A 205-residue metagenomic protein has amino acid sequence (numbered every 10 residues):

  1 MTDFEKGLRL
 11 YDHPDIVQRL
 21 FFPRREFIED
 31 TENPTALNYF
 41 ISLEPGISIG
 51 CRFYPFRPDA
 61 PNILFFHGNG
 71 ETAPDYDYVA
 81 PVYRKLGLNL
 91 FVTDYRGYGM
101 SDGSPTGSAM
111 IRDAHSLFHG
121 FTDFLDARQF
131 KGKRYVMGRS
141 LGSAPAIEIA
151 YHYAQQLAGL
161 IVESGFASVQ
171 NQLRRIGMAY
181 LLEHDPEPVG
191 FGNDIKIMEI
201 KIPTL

Functional and structural regions predicted by a protein language model:
M1-S42, R52: An N-terminal hydrophobic leader/cap segment in hydrolases
A60-G68: Short beta-strand element of the alpha/beta-hydrolase
N69-V82: The serine-hydrolase catalytic nucleophile loop
Y83-D102: Conserved alpha/beta-hydrolase
P105-A127: Alpha/beta-hydrolase active-site loop
A127-S140: Alpha/beta-hydrolase fold nucleophile elbow
I161-N171: Active-site nucleophile loop of the alpha/beta-hydrolase fold
L182-L205: The feature captures the conserved acid-bearing segment of alpha/beta-hydrolase catalytic domains
